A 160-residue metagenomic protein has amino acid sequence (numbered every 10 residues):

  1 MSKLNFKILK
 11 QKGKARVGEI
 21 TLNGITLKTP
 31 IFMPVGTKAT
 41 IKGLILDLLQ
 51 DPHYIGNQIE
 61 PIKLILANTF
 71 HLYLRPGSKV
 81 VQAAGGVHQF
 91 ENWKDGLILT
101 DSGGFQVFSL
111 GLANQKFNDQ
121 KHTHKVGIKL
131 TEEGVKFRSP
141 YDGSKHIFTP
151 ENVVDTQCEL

Functional and structural regions predicted by a protein language model:
S2-L160: Non-catalytic, usually N-terminal nucleic-acid engagement modules in DNA/RNA processing proteins
